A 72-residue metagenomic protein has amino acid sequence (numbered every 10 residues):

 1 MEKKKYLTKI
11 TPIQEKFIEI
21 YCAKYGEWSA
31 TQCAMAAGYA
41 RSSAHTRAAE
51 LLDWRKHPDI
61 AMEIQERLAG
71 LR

Functional and structural regions predicted by a protein language model:
M1-R72: N-terminal, charge-rich alpha-helical recognition modules
